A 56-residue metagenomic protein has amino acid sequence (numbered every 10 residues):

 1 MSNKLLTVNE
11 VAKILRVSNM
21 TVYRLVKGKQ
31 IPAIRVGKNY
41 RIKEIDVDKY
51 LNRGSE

Functional and structural regions predicted by a protein language model:
M1-T21: Polyanion-binding surface elements
R16-N39: Major-groove DNA-recognition helix of helix-turn-helix-type DNA-binding domains
I45-E56: A short, Lys/Arg-enriched interface patch at domain edges and termini
